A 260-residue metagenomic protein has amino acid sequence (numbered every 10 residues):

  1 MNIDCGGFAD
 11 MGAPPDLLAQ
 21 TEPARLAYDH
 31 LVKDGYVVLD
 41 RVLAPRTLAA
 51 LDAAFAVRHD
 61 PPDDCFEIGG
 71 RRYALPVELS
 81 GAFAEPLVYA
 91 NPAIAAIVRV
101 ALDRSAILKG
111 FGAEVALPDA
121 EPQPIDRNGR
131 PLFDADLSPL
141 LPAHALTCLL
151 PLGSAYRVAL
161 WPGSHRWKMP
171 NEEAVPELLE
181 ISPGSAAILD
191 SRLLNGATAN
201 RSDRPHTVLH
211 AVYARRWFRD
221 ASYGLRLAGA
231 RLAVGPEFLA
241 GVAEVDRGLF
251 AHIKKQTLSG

Functional and structural regions predicted by a protein language model:
N2-D34, D40-A135: Non-heme Fe(II)-dependent double-stranded beta-helix
N2-I3, W167-G260: Conserved double-stranded beta-helix
G35-Y36, G184: Catalytic palm active-site di-aspartate
V38-L39, L150, L160, A187-L189 (+1 more regions): Short hydrophobic-aromatic micro-motifs
L43-P45, E114-A116, R130, S154-A155 (+3 more regions): Short, solvent-exposed loop/turn segments at secondary-structure junctions
Y89-A90, G153, L189: A conserved hydrophobic position in a structured secondary element of the catalytic/binding core that shapes
F111-A113, C148-L150, L209-Y213: A structural signal for short, well-ordered beta-strand segments
A120-I181, F218-R226: Catalytic core of non-heme Fe(II) oxygenases with the double-stranded beta-helix
